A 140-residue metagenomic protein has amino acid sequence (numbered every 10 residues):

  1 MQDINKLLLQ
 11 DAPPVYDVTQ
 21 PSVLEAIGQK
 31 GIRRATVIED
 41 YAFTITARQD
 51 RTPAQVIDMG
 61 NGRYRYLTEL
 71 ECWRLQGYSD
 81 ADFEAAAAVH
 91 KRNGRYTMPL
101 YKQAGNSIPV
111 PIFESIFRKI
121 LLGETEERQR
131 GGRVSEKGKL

Functional and structural regions predicted by a protein language model:
K6-L140: C-terminal target-recognition/interaction regions appended to catalytic cores
